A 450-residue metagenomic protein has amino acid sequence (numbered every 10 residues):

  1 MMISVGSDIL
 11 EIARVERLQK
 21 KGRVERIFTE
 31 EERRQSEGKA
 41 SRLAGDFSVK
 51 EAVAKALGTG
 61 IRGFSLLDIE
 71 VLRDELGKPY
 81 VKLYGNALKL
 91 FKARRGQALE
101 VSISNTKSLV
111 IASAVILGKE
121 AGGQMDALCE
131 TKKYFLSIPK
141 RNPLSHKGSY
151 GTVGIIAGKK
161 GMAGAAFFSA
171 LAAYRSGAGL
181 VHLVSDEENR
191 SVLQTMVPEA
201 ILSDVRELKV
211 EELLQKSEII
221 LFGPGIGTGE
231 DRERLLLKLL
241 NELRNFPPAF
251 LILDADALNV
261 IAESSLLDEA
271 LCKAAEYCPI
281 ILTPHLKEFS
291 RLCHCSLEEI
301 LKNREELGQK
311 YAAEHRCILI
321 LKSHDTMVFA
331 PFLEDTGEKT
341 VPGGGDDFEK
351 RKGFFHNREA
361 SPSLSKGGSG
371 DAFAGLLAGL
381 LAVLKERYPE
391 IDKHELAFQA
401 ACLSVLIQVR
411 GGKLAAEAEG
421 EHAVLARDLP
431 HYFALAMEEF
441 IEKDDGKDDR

Functional and structural regions predicted by a protein language model:
M1-Q124: Core catalytic alpha/beta fold that binds nucleotide/phospho-ligands
I12, A121-K147: Positively charged, low-complexity intrinsically disordered leader regions
A127-C129, H182-E359, E438-D445, D449-R450: Glycine-rich phosphate/dinucleotide-binding loop and adjoining beta-alpha-beta core of small-molecule
N142-Y150, K160-A163, S361-L377, A397 (+1 more regions): Short glycine/threonine-rich catalytic loop with a Thr-x-Gly-x-Asp
H146-D204: Substrate-binding N-lobe of the ribokinase-like
R291, K366-I391, L396-I407: Short, small-residue alpha-helix embedded
R304-A312, P389-G412, A426-A434: Short, well-structured alpha-helical segments that form the helix of a local strand-helix-strand
V409-R450: Charged C-terminal helix
